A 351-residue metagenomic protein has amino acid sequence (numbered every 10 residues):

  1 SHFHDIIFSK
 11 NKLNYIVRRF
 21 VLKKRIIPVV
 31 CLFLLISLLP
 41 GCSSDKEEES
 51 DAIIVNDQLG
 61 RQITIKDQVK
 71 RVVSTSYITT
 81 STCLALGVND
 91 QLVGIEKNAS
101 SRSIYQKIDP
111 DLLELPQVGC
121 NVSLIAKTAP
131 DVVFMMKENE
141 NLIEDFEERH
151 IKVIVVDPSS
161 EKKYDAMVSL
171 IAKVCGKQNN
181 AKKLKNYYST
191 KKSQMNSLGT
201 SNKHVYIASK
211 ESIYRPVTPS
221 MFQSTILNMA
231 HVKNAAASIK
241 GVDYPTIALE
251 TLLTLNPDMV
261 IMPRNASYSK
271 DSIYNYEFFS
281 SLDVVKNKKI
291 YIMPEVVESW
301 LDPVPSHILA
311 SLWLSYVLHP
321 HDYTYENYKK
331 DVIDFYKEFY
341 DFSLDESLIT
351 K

Functional and structural regions predicted by a protein language model:
S1-V21: Short, Lys/Arg-enriched N-terminal segments with co-localized hydrophobic residues within the first ~10-30 amino acids
L38-G41: C-terminal motif of bacterial Sec signal peptides marking the signal peptidase cleavage site
S43-D45: Bacterial signal peptide processing site
A52-V55, Q62, N141-R215, A236-S238 (+1 more regions): Extracytoplasmic substrate-binding proteins
Q58-G60, L112-L124, K240-L249: Short helix-initiation/N-cap motifs at beta->coil->alpha
R71-T128, V132-M136, A235: A short, structured surface patch at a secondary-structure boundary
A99-S101, V217-Y244: Alpha-helical, coiled-coil/dimerization segments enriched in small aliphatic residues
V122-M135, I151, A248-N265: Proline-aspartate-enriched helix->loop->beta-strand connector
